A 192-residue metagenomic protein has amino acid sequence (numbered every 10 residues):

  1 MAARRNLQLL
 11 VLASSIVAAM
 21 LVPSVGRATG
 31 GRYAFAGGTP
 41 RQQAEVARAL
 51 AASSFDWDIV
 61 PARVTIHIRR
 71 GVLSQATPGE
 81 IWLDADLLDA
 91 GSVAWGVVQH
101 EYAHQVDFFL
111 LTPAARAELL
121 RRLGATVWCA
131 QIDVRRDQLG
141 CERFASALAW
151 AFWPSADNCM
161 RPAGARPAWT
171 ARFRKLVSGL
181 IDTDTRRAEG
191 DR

Functional and structural regions predicted by a protein language model:
A2-V11: Bacterial N-terminal signal peptides that target proteins for export
V11-M20: Bacterial N-terminal signal peptides
G26-G79, L139: Auxiliary, metal-adjacent structural segments of Zn-dependent hydrolase domains
G37-A47, L88-V97, R135-L139, R143: Soluble non-cytosolic domains of exported or imported proteins
S54-H67, A114-L120, A156-R166: Surface-exposed patches in mature extracellular/periplasmic domains of secreted proteins
A62-V98, Y102, F108-F109: Active-site scaffold of zinc-dependent metalloenzymes
R121-R192: Metalloprotease/metallohydrolase-associated module, dominated by Zn2+-dependent proteases
